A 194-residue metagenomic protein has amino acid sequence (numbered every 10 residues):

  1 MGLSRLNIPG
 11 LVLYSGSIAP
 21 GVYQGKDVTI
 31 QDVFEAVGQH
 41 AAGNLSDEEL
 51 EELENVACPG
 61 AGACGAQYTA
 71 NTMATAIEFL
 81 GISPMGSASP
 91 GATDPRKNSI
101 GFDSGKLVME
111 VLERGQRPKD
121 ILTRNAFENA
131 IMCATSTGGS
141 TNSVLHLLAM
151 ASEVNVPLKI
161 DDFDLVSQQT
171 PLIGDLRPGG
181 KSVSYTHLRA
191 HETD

Functional and structural regions predicted by a protein language model:
M1-N129, C133-A134: Active-site cavity-forming subdomains of large catalytic enzyme subunits
Y68-T72, S140-H146: Catalytic-loop motifs flanking and including active-site residues across diverse enzymes
R117, G139-S140: Long hydrophobic segments that form regular secondary structure
L145-V156: Alpha-helical support elements that line or immediately flank enzyme active sites and cofactor-binding pockets
V154-D164: Catalytic phosphate/nucleotide-handling subdomain of diverse soluble enzymes
Q168-S182: Short, surface-exposed loop/turn segments at secondary-structure boundaries that line and modulate
T186-D194: Conserved small/polar residues in nucleotide/adenosyl-binding loops
